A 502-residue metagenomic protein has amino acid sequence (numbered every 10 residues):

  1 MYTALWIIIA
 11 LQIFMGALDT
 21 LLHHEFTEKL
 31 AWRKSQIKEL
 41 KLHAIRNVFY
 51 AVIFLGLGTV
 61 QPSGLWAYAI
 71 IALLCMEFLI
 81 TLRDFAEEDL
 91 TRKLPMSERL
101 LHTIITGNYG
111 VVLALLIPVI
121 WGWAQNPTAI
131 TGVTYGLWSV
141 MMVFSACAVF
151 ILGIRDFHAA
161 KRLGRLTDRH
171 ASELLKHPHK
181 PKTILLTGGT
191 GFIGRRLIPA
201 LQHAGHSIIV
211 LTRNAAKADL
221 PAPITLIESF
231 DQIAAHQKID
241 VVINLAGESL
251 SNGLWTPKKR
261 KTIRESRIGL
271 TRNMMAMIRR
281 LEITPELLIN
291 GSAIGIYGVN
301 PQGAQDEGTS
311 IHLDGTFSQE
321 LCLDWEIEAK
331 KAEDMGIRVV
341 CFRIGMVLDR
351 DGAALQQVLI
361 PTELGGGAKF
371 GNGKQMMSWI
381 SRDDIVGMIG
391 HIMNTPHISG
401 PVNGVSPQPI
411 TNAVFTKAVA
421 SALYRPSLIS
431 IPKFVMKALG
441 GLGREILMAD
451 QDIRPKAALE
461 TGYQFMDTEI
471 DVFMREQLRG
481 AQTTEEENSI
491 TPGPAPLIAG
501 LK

Functional and structural regions predicted by a protein language model:
L175-K182, I392-L442, R475, A481-K502: Mid/C-terminal beta-alpha module of Rossmann-like enzyme folds, strongest in SDR-family dehydrogenases/epimerases
P181-A204: N-terminal Rossmann NAD(P)H-binding glycine-rich loop of SDR-like oxidoreductase domains
A216-N273: NAD(P)H-binding glycine-rich loop region in Rossmannoid oxidoreductase-like domains and their noncatalytic homologs
R260, R272-T316: Conserved Rossmann-fold NAD(P)-dependent oxidoreductase catalytic core, especially the SDR/UDP-sugar
S292, I327-R350: Conserved beta-loop-beta element that borders a ligand/cofactor-binding pocket
M335-I337, L348-Q357, I392-V402: Glycine/proline-rich active-site loop of Rossmann-fold NAD(P)-dependent oxidoreductases
Q357-I380: A conserved pocket-lining segment of Rossmann-fold NAD(P)-dependent short-chain dehydrogenase/reductase
T411-K417, L439-Q464: Conserved C-terminal active-site "lid" loop/helix of NAD(P)H-dependent oxidoreductases that clamps the redox cofactor
